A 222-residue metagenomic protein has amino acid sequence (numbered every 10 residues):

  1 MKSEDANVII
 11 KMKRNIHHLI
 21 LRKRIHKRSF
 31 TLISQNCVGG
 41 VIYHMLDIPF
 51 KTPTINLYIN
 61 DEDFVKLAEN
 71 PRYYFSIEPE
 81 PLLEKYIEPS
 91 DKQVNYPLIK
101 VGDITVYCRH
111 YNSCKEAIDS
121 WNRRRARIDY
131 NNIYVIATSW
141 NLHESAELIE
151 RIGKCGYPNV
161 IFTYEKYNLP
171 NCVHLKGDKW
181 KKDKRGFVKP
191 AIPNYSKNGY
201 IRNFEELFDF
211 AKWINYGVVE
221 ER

Functional and structural regions predicted by a protein language model:
K2-R222: Extracellular glycan-modifying ectodomains
